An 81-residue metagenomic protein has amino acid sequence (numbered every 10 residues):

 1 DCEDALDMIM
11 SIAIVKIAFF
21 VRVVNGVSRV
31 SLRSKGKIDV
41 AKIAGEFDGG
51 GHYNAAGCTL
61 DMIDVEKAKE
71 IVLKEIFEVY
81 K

Functional and structural regions predicted by a protein language model:
D1-K81: Gly/His-enriched, cation/cofactor- and phosphate-binding structural elements
